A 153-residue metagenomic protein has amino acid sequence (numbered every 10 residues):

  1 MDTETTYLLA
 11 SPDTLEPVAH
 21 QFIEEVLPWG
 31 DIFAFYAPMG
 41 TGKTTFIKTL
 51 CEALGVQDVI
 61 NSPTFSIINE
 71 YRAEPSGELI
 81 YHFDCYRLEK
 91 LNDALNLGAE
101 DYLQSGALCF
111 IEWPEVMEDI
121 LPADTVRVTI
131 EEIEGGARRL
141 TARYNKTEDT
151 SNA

Functional and structural regions predicted by a protein language model:
D2-F22: N-terminal pre-Walker A segment at the start of P-loop NTPase domains
T3-T6, E52, N92, E100-A153: Short phosphate-coordinating micro-motif centered on Lys-Gly-acidic
E24-G30: Phosphate-binding P-loop
I32-A34: Short hydrophobic/aromatic beta-strand immediately N-terminal to the Walker A/P-loop
Y36-P38: P-loop (Walker A) phosphate-binding loop of NTP-binding proteins
K43: Conserved lysine of the Walker
V56-Y71: Short beta-strand-centered segment that lines the nucleotide-binding/catalytic pocket of NTP-utilizing
